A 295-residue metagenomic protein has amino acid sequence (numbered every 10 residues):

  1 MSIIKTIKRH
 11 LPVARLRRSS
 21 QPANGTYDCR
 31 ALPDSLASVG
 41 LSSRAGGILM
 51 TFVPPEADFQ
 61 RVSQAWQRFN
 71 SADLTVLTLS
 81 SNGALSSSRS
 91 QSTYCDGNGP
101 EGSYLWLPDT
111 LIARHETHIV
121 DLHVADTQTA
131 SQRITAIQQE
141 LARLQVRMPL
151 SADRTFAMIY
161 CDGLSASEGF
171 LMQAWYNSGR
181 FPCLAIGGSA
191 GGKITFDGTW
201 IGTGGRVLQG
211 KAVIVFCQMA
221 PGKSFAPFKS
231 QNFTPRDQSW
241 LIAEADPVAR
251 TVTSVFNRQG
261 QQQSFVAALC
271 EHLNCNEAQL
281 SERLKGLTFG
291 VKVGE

Functional and structural regions predicted by a protein language model:
S2-G47, V53-F59, A65-F69, L74 (+1 more regions): Small-residue-enriched flexible segments
